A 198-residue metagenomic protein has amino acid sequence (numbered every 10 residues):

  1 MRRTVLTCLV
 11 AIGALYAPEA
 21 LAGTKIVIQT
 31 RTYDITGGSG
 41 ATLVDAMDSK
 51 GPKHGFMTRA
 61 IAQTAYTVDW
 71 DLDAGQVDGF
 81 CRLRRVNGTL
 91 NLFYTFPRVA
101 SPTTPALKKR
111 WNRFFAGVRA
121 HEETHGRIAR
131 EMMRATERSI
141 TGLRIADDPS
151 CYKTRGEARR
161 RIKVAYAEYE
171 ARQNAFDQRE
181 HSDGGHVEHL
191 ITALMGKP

Functional and structural regions predicted by a protein language model:
M1-C8: Bacterial N-terminal signal peptides that target proteins for export
A17-P18: N-terminal signal peptide c-region/cleavage motif recognized by signal peptidases
G23-P102, A146-P198: Metalloprotease/metallohydrolase-associated module, dominated by Zn2+-dependent proteases
P102-R113, A129-I162: Post-HEXXH active-site segment of zinc metalloproteases
G117, H121-A129: Active-site recognition of the HExxH zinc-binding catalytic motif
G126, S139, R172: Short alpha-helical functional segments enriched in proximate histidine and acidic residues
